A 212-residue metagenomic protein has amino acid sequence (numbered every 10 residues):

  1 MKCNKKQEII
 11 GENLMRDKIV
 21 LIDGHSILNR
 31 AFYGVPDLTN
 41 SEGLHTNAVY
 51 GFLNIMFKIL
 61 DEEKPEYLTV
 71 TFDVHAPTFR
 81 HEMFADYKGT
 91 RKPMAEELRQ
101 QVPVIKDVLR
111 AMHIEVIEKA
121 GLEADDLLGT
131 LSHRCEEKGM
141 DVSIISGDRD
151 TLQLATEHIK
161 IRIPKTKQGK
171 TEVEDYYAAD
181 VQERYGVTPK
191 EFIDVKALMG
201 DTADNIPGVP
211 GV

Functional and structural regions predicted by a protein language model:
I10, R16-D17, P36-T39, G89-V212: Extended two-metal-dependent nuclease catalytic cores across DNA- and RNA-processing enzymes
I10-T69, D73, F79-F84: Non-catalytic, usually N-terminal nucleic-acid engagement modules in DNA/RNA processing proteins
I22, S26-R30, F72-F79, M83 (+5 more regions): Membrane-targeting and insertion segments and their boundary/processing signals
G24-H25, T71-V74, S146-R149, K165: A short beta-strand-to-loop transition that corresponds to the Sensor-1 phosphate-sensing loop of AAA+ P-loop ATPases
